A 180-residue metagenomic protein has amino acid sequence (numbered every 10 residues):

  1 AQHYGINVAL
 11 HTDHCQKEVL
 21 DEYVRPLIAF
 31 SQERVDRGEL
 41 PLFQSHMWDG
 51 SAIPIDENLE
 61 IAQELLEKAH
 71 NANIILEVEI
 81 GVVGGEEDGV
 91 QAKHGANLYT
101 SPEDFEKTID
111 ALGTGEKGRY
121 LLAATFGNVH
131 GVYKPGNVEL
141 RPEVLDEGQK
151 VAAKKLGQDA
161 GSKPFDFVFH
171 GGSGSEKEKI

Functional and structural regions predicted by a protein language model:
A1-G5, K17-D166, K177-I180: Alpha/beta enzyme core
G171-G174: Short acidic/histidine-rich active-site segments
